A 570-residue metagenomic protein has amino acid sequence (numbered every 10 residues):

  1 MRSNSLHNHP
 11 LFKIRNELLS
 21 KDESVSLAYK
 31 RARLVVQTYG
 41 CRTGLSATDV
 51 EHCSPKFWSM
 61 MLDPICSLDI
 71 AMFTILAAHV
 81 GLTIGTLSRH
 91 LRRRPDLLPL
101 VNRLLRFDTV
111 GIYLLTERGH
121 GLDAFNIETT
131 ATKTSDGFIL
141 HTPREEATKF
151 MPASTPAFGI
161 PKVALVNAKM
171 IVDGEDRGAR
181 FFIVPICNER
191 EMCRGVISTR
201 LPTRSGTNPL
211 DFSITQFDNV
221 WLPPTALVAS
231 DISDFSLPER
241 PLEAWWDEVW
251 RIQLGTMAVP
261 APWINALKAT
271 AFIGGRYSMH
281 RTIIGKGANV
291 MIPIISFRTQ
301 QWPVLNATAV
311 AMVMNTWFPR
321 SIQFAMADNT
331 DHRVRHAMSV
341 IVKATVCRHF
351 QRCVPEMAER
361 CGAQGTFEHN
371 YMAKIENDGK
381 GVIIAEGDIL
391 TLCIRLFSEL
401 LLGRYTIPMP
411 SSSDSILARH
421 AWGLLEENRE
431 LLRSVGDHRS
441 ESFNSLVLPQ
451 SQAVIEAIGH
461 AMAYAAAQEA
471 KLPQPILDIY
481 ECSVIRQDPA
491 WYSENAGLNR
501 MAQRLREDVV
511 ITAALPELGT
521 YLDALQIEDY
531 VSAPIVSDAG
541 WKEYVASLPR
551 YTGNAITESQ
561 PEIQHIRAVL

Functional and structural regions predicted by a protein language model:
M1-A147, P152-L570: Flavin-dependent oxidoreductase catalytic core characteristic of acyl-CoA dehydrogenase/oxidase-like enzymes
